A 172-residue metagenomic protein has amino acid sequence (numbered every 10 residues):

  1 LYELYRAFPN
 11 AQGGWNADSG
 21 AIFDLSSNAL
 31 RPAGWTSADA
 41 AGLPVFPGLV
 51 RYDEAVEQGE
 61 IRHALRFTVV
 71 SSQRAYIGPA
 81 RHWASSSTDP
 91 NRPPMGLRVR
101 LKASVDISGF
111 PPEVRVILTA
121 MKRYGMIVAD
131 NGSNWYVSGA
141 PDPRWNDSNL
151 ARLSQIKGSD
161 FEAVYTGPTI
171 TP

Functional and structural regions predicted by a protein language model:
Y2-K122, M126-D130, E162: A surface/extracellular/periplasmic glyco- and lipid-processing/surface-interacting theme
M95-L101, I117-P172: A cross-kingdom marker for long, charged
